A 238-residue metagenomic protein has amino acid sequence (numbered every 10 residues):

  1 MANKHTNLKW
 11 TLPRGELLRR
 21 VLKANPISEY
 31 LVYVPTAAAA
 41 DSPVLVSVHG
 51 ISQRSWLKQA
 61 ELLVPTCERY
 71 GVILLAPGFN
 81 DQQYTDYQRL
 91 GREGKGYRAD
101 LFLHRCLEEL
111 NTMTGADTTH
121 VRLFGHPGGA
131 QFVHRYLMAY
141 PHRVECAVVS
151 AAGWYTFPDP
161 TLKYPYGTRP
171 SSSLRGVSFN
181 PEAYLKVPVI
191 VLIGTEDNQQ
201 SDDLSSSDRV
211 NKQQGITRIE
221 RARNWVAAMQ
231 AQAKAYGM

Functional and structural regions predicted by a protein language model:
M1-V44, V121-F132, Y136, Y140-V148 (+3 more regions): A domain-start/cap signature at the N-terminus of enzymes
K23-L31, D41-H120: Serine-hydrolase catalytic machinery in alpha/beta-hydrolase-like enzymes
A38-A40, P65-Y70, A116, Y140-H142 (+1 more regions): Extracellular/periplasmic catalytic domains that process cell-envelope and extracellular macromolecules
V46-V48, S150, I193: Alpha/beta-hydrolase
G50-R54, N80-Y84, G128-Q131, G153-T156 (+1 more regions): Solvent-exposed loop/turn segments at secondary-structure junctions within structured extracellular/periplasmic domains
W56-A60, T85-Q88, R135-Y136, P158-L162 (+1 more regions): Short, solvent-exposed loop/turn and secondary-structure capping segments
K95-F102, G128, T217-W225: Soluble or luminal CAZymes and related metallo-dependent hydrolases
C146, W154-A235: The feature captures the conserved acid-bearing segment of alpha/beta-hydrolase catalytic domains
